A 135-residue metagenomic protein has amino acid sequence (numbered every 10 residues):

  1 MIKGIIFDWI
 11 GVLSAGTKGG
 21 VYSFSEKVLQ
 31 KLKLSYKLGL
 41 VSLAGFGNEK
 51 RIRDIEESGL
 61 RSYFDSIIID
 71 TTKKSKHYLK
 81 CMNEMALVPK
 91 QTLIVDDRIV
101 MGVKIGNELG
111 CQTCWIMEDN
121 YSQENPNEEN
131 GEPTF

Functional and structural regions predicted by a protein language model:
M1-W9, L13, K18, E26-I94 (+1 more regions): Asp-based, Mg2+/Mn2+-dependent phosphohydrolase catalytic module
V21: Nucleic acid-binding interface residues in structured DNA/RNA-binding domains, emphasizing the DNA-engaging scaffolds
